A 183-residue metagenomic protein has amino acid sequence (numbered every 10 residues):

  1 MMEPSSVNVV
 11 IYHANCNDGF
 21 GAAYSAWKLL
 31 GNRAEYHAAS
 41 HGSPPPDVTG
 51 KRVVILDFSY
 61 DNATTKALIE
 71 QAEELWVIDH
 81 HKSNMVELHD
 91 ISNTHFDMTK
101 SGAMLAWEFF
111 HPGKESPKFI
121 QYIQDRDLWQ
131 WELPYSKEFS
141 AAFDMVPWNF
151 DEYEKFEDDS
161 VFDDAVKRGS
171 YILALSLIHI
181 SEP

Functional and structural regions predicted by a protein language model:
M1-A141, I178: Replace "Mg2+/Mn2+-dependent" with "divalent metal-dependent
S136, W148-E152: N-terminal, charged amphipathic alpha-helical interaction modules
A142-P147: Amphipathic alpha-helical "recognition" segments
D159-S160: Feature 926 captures the class I aminoacyl-tRNA synthetase adenylation module centered on the KMSKS loop
I172-A174: Hydrophobic, aromatic-lined core segments that form the binding pocket/scaffold for planar heteroaromatic ligands
S176-P183: Residue-level detector of conserved catalytic or cofactor/ligand-binding positions in enzyme active sites
